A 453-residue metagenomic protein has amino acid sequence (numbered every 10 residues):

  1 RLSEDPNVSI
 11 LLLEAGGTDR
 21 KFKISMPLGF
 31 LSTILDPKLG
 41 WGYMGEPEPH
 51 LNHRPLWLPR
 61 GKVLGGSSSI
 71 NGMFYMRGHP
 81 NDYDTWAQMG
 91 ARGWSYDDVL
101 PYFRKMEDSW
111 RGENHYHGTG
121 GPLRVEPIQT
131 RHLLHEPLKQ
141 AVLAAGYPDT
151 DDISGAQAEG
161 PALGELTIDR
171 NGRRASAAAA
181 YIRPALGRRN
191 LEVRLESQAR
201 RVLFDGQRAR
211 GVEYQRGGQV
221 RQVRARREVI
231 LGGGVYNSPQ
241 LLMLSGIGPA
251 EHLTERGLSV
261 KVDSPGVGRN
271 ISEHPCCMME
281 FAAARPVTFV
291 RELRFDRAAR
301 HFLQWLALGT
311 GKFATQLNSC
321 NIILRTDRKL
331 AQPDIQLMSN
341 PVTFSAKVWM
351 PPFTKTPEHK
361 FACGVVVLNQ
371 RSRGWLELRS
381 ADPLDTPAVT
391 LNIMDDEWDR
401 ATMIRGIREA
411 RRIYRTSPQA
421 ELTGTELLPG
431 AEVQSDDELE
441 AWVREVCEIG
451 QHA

Functional and structural regions predicted by a protein language model:
R1-K105, D263-G266, H274-A283: N-terminal glycine-rich phosphate/pyrophosphate-binding loop and immediately adjacent elements
E4-L11, G16-K21, M26, V202 (+3 more regions): Glycine-rich loop(s) and the adjacent beta-strand/alpha-helix scaffold that form part
D5, R188-R189, T416-S417: Acidic-histidine catalytic/liganding microenvironments
R20, H50, A87-A209, E213-Q215 (+4 more regions): Conserved redox-cofactor binding core of oxidoreductases
F22-K23, P80-Q88, F204, G374-L376 (+1 more regions): Cytochrome P450 core scaffold surrounding the K-helix E-X-X-R motif and the conserved "meander" helix-loop region
G45-N52, V63, E213-Q219, L324-L330 (+1 more regions): Short acidic, glycine-rich loop/turn motifs
L100, M106-Q157, A162-G164, V287 (+1 more regions): FAD-dependent oxidoreductase catalytic-site/capping-region signature
